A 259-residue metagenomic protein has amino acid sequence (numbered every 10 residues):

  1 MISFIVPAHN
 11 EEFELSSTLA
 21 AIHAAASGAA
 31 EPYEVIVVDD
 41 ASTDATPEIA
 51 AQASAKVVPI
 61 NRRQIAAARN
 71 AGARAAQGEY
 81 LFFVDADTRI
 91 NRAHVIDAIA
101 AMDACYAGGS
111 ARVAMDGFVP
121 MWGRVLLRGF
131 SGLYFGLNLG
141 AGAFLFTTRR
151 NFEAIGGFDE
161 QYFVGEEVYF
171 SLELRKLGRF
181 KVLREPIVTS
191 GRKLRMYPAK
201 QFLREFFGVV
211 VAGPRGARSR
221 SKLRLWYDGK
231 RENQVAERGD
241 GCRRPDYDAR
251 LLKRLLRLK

Functional and structural regions predicted by a protein language model:
E11-A26: Short, well-formed alpha-helical segments that are part of the catalytic scaffolds of diverse glycosyltransferases
F13-S17, D44-Q52: Acidic helix N-cap motif at the loop->helix transition within catalytic regions of sugar-transfer enzymes
V37-P47, T88: A conserved acidic beta->alpha catalytic loop
I60-A76: Glycine-rich, basic loop-to-helix element that forms the pyrophosphate-binding segment of sugar-nucleotide handling
L81: Short aromatic/hydrophobic "clamp" motif used to bind/position activated sugar donors
R92-M121: Conserved donor NDP-sugar-binding/catalytic core segment of glycosyltransferases
R112-F118, G129-R150: A recurrent flexible, glycine/aromatic-enriched loop bordering the glycosyltransferase active site that acts as
V164-F170: Acidic donor-binding loop at a coil-to-helix junction in glycosyltransferase catalytic cores that engages
